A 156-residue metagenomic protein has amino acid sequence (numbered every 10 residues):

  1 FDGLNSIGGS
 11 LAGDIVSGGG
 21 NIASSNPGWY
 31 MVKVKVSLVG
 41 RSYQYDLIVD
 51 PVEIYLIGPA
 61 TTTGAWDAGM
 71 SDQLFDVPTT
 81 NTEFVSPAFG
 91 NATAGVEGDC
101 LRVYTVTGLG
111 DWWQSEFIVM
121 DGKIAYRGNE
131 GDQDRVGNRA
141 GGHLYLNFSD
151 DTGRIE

Functional and structural regions predicted by a protein language model:
F1-E156: Insoluble glucan recognition modules
